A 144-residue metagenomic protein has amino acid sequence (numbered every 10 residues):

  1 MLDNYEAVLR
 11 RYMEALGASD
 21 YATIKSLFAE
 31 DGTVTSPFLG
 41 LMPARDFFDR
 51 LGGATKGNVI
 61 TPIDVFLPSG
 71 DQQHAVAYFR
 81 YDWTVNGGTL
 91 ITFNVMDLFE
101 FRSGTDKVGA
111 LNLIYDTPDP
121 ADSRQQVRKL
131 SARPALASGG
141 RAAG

Functional and structural regions predicted by a protein language model:
M1-E30, K129-G144: Short, low-complexity N-terminal intrinsically disordered segments enriched in polar/charged residues
D3, R10, S19, R45 (+2 more regions): Intrinsically disordered, low-complexity segments enriched in small/polar residues
A18-H74: A solvent-exposed, acidic/Ser-Thr-rich amphipathic alpha-helical stretch
D49-G144: A beta-strand edge to alpha-helix "cap/lid" segment located at domain peripheries
